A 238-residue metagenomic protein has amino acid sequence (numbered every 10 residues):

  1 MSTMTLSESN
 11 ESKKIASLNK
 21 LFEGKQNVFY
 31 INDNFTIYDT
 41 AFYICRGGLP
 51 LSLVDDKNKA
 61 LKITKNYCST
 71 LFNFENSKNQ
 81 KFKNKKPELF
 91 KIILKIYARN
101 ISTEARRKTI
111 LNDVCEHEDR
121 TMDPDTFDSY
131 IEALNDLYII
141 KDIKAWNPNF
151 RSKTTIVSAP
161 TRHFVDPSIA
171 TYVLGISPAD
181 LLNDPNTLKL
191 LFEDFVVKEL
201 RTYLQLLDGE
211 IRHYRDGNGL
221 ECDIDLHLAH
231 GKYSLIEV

Functional and structural regions predicted by a protein language model:
M1-S2, Y214, I236: Hydrophobic residues at beta-strand termini and immediately following loops that shape nucleotide-binding pockets
S2-E23: Conserved small helical "lid"/interfacial subdomain of P-loop NTPases
T3, P167, V238: Active-site donor-binding loop signature of nucleotide-sugar glycosyltransferases
S7, P50-L51, S234: Glycine-centered loop/turn positions within well-structured domains that cap or flank conserved ligand/cofactor-binding
S9, G47, D223: Residue-level signal for inorganic ion chemistry
E23-T70: Amphipathic alpha-helical "lid/sensor" segments that cap RecA-like P-loop NTPase cores
L53-K232: Accessory nucleic acid-recognition modules appended to NTPase machines
K232-V238: Active-site ExK catalytic segment of metal-dependent nucleases
